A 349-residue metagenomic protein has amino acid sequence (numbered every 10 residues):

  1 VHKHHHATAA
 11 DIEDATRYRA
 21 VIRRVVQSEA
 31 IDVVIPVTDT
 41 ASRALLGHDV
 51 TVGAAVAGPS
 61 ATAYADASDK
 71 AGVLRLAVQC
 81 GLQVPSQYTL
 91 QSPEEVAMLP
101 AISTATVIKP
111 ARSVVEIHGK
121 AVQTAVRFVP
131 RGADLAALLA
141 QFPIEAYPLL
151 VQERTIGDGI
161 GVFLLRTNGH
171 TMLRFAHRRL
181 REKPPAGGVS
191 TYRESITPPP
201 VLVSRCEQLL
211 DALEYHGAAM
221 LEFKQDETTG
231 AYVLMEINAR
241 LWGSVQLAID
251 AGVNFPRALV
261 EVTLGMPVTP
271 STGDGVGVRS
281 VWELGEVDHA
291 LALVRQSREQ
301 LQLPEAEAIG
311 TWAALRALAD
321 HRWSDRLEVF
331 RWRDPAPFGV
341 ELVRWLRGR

Functional and structural regions predicted by a protein language model:
K3-V25: Glycine-rich, highly charged phosphate/nucleotide-binding loops
H5-T8, S28-S68, Q83-S86: A short, GP-enriched loop/loop-strand-helix hinge that lies immediately N-terminal to, or at the N-terminal rim
V25, E29, I102: Active-site charged/polar residues at nucleotide-handling catalytic sites that mediate phosphoryl, nucleotidyl
Y64-L149, T167-H170, P200, S204: Active-site nucleotide/adenylate-binding loops and adjacent lid/helix of ATP-dependent enzymes
V129-G187, E194-E207, K224-E227, A231-V233: Phosphate-binding site of ATP-dependent enzymes
L180-P184, V189-T191, N238-G252: Glycine-rich phosphate/pyrophosphate-binding beta-alpha loops
D211-Q246: Conserved metal-phosphate-binding beta-hairpin within the catalytic cores of diverse ATP-dependent phosphoryl-transfer
E261-R349: Peripheral (often C-terminal) accessory segments that flank ATP-dependent C-N-forming ligase machineries
